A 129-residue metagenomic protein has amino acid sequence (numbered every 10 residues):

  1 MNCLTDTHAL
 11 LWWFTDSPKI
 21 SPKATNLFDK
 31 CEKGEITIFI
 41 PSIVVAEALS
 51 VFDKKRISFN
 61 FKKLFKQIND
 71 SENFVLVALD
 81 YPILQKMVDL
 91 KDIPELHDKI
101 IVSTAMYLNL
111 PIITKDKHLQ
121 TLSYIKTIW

Functional and structural regions predicted by a protein language model:
M1-I40, D53-Q67, L122: Short, well-structured N-terminal submotif of metal-dependent ribonuclease cores
N2, S71, V102-W129: Acidic, PIN/NYN-like endoribonuclease modules and their adjacent C-terminal/linker elements
T7, S42, Y81, D98-K99: Conserved glycosyltransferase catalytic-site signature
D16, S42, A46, F65-K91: Acidic catalytic patch
T37, V75, P111: Residue-level detector of anion-binding/catalytic polar loops
F39, V77, I128: General small-molecule cofactor/ligand-binding pocket signal
D92-H97: Donor nucleotide-sugar recognition loop
